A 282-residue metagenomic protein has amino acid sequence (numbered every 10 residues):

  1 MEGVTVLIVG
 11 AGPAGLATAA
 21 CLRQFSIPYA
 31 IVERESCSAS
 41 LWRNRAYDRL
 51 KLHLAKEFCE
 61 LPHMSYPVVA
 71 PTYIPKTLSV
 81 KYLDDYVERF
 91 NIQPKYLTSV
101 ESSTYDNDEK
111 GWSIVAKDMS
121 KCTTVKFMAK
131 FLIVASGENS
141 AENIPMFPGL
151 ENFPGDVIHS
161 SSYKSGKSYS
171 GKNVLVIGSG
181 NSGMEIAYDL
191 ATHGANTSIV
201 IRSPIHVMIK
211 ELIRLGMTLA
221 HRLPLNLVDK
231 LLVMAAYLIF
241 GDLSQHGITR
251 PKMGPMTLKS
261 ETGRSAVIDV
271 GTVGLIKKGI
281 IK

Functional and structural regions predicted by a protein language model:
E2-L41, P71-N181, E185-P204, K210 (+1 more regions): Flavin (primarily FAD) cofactor-binding/catalytic cores of flavoenzymes
C37-Y66, Y86-R89, Q93: Redox-cofactor-proximal catalytic regions of oxidoreductases
